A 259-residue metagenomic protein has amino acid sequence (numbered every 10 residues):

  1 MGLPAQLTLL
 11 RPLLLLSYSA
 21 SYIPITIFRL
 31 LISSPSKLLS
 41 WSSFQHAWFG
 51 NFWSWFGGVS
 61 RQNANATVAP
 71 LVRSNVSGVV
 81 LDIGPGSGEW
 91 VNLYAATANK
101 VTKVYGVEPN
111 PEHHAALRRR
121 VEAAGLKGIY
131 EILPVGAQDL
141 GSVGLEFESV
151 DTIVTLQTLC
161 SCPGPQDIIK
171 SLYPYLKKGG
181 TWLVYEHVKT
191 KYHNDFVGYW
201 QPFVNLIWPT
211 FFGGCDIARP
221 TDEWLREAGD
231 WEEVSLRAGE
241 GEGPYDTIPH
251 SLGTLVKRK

Functional and structural regions predicted by a protein language model:
G2-L39: N-terminal auxiliary segments of SAM/dcSAM-dependent transferases
S36-F44, N51-V68, P85, I217: Conserved SAM-binding loop and adjacent beta-strand
F49-S60, Y185-P249: C-terminal alpha-helical "lid/dimerization" subdomain adjacent to the S-adenosyl-L-methionine
W55-V79, E89-T97: Conserved alpha-helix/loop element of class I SAM-dependent methyltransferases that forms part of the SAM/SAH-binding
V79-G141: Class I SAM-dependent methyltransferase SAM/SAH-binding core
Q138-I153: A short acidic, Gly/Pro-enriched loop at the edge of an enzyme's catalytic core that lines a small-molecule cofactor
D151-P165: A short SAM/SAH-binding and catalytic strip from SAM-dependent methyltransferases
Q166-K178: A short glycine-rich, Lys/Arg-flanked "PGG" loop and its adjoining helix->strand segment in the class I
